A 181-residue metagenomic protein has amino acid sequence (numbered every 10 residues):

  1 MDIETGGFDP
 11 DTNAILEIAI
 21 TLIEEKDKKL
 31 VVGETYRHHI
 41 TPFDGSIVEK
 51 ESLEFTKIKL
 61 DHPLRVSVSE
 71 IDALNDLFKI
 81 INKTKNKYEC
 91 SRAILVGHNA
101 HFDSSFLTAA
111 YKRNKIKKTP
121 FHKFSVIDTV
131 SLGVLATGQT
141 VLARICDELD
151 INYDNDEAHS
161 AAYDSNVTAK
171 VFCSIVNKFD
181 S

Functional and structural regions predicted by a protein language model:
M1-H98, L149: Conserved non-catalytic scaffold segment of RNase H-like nuclease domains
E4-G7, S131, V167: Short, glycine/acidic-enriched loop or turn micro-motifs at the edges of active sites
F8, N13, I116-T119, A136-T140: Catalytic phosphate/metal-binding cores of nucleic-acid and nucleotide-processing enzymes, i.e., regions that mediate
I15-A19, K112-N114, S165: Glycine-rich, phosphate-binding/catalytic loops in enzymes
I40-T56, L60-P63, T129-S165: Active-site-proximal helix-loop-helix substrate-binding element of RNase H-like nuclease domains
A73-L77, D103-A110, D128, G138-L142: Amphipathic alpha-helical interface surfaces
K85, F102-F124: Substrate-recognition/cap helix-loop segment adjacent to the acidic, metal-dependent catalytic center of Asp-based
I94-H101, S105-F106, A110-Y111, A143-S181: Acidic, Mg2+-coordinating catalytic module of metal-dependent nucleases/exonucleases that use a two-metal-ion mechanism
